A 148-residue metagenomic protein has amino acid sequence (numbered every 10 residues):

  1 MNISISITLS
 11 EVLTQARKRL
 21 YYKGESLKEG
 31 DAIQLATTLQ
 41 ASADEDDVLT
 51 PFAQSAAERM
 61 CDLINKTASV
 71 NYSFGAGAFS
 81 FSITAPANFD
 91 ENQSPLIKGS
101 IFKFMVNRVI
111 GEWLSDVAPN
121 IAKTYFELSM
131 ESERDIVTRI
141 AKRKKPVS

Functional and structural regions predicted by a protein language model:
M1-F89, L128, R134-S148: Conserved short "hinge" loops at termini or chain/domain junctions
L39-D46, T50, E91-S100, S115 (+1 more regions): Short, charged/polar micro-motifs that form catalytic or ligand-binding hotspots
D47, P51, S55, S100 (+3 more regions): Short, well-structured alpha-helical interface segments that form or flank functional binding sites
S73-S115: Amphipathic protein-protein interaction modules
A118-E127: Short conserved catalytic/interaction loops centered on acidic-Pro-aromatic/His motifs
